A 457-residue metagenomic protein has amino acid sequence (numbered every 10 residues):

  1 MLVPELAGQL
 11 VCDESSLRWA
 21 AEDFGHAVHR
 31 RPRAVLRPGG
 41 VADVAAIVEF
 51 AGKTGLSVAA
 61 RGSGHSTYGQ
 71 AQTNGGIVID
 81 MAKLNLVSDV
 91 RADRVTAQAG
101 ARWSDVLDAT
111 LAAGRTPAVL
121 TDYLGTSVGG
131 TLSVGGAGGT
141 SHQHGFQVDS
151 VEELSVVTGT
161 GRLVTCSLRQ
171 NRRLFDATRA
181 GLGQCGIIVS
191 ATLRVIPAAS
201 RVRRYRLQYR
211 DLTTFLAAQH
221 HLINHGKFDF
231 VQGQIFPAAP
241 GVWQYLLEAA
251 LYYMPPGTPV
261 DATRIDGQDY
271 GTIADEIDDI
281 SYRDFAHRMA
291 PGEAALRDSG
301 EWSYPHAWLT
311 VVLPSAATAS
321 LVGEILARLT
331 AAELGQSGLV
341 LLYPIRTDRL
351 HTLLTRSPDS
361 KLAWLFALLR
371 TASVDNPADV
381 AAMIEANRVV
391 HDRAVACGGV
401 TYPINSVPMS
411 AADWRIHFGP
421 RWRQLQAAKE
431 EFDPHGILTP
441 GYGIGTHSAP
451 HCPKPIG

Functional and structural regions predicted by a protein language model:
L2-A20: Conserved oxyanion/phosphate-binding beta-strand-loop segments in alpha/beta enzyme cores
S15-D122, G135-T140: Glycine-rich N-terminal segment of FAD-binding domains in flavoprotein oxidoreductases, spanning the beta-loop-helix
D43-A46, D105, T214-L216, P255-D266 (+2 more regions): Short, conserved charged micro-motifs
T116, H144-D149: Short loop/turn motifs at secondary-structure junctions and domain boundaries
E152-S320, Q336: C-terminal substrate-binding/cap subdomain adjacent to the FAD-binding core in PCMH-type and related FAD-linked
A294-R297, A307, V395-G457: Activity-critical C-terminal alpha-helical subdomain
E301-P408, W414-F418: Substrate-recognition/cap regions that form aromatic- and gly/pro-loop-enriched pockets for small-molecule ligands
